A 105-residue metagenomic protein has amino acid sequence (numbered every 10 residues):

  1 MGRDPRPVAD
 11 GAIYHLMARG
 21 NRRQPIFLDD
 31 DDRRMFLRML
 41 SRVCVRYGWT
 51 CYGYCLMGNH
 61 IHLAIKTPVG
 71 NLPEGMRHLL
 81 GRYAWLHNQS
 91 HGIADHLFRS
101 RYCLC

Functional and structural regions predicted by a protein language model:
M1-C105: Short catalytic/metal-binding and nucleic-acid-binding patches
